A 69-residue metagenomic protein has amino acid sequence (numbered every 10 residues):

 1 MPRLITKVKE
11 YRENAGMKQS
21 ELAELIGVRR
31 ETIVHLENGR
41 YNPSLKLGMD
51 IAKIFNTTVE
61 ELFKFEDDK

Functional and structural regions predicted by a protein language model:
M1-L4, L22-E24, R29-R30, L47: Generic short amphipathic/hydrophobic targeting helices enriched at N-termini, encompassing Sec-type signal peptides
T6-L25: Short basic helix-loop element that most often maps to the first helix and adjoining turn of HTH DNA-binding modules
S20, E31, E60: Residues within helix-turn-helix
V28-Y41: Recognition helix of helix-turn-helix/homeodomain-like DNA-binding domains that insert into the DNA major groove
K46-E61: DNA major-groove recognition helix of helix-turn-helix/homeodomain DNA-binding modules
K64-K69: Short, charged recognition helix plus adjacent turn of helix-turn-helix-like nucleic-acid-binding domains
